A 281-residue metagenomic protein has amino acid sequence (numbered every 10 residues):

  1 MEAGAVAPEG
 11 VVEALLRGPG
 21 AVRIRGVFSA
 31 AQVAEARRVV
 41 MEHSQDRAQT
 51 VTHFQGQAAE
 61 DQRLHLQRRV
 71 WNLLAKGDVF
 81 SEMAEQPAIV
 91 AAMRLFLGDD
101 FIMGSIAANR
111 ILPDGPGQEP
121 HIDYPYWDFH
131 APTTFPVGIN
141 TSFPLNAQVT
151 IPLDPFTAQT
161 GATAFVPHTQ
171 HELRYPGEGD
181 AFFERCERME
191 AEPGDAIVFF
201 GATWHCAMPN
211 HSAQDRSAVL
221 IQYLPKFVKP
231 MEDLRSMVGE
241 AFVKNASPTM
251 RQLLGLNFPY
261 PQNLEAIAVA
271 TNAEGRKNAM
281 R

Functional and structural regions predicted by a protein language model:
M1-P19, I24-P132, G138: Non-heme Fe(II)-dependent double-stranded beta-helix
P19, N146-Q148, R216: Short, surface-exposed beta-edge/turn micro-motifs
F28-A30, A108-P113, P125, F156-A158 (+3 more regions): Short, solvent-exposed loop/turn segments at secondary-structure junctions
A91, P116-A191, V228-M237: Catalytic core of non-heme Fe(II) oxygenases with the double-stranded beta-helix
I102, F143-L145, A213-D215: A short, structural micro-pattern
I106-A108, V149-I151, V219-Y223: A structural signal for short, well-ordered beta-strand segments
Q170-W204, M208-R281: Conserved double-stranded beta-helix
